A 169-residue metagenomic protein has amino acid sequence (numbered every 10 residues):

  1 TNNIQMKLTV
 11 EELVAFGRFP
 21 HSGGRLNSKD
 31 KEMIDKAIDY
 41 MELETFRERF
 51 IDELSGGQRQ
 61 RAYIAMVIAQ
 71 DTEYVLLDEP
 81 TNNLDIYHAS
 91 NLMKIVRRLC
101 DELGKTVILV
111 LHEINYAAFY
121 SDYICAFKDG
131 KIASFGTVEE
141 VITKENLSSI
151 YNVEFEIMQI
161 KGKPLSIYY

Functional and structural regions predicted by a protein language model:
A15, K29-F46, D71: Conserved ABC ATPase "signature" region
F50-L54, Q58: Conserved ABC ATPase signature
V75-E79: Catalytic Walker B motif of ABC-type/P-loop ATPase nucleotide-binding domains
S90-E102: Helical segment within the ABC ATPase nucleotide-binding domain
F135-G136: ABC ATPase "signature
I150-Y169: ABC ATPase nucleotide-binding domains
